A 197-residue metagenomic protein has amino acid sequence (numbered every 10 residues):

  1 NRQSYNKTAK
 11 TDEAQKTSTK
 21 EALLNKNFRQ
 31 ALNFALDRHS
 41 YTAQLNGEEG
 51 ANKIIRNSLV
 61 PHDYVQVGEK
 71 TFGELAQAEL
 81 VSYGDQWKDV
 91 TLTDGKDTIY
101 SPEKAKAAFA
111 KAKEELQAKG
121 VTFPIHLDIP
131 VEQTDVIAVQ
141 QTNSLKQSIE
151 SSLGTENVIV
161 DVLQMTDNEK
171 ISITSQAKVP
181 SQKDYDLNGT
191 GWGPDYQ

Functional and structural regions predicted by a protein language model:
N1-K10, H39, A43-L45: Extracellular/periplasmic solute-recognition and catalytic clefts
R2, L36, E49, H62-Y64 (+3 more regions): Short, flexible loop/turn elements at secondary-structure junctions
N6-K16, K20: Eukaryotic intrinsically disordered, low-complexity regions enriched in proline/serine/threonine/glycine
K7-T8, S101-A105, V162-M165: Short linear motifs at secondary-structure transitions and domain/linker junctions
D12, E21, A105, M165-K170: A short linear-motif detector with a strong N-terminal bias
A14, A51, I55, Q176-V179: Residue-level signal for the start and early helices of compact helical domains
T19-S152, I159: Append "and occasionally in soluble cytosolic enzymes with long acidic Gly/Pro-rich linkers
S148-Q197: Periplasmic binding protein-like
